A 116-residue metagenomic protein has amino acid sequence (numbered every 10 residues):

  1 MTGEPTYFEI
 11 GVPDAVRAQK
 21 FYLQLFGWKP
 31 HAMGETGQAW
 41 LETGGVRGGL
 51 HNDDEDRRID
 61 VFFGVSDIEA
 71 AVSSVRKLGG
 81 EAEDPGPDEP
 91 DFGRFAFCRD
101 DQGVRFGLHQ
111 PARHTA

Functional and structural regions predicted by a protein language model:
M1-Q19, I59-F63, A112-A116: N-terminal beta-strand motif that seeds the catalytic metal site of vicinal oxygen chelate
T2, F26, G48, F63 (+3 more regions): Short glycine-rich loop/turn motifs that provide flexible caps or phosphate-binding loops at active sites
T6, I10, V72-S73, L78-A116: Vicinal oxygen chelate
G11-V12, L25, P30, R99-D101: Prokaryotic Sec-type signal peptides and long signal-anchor helices with extended Leu/Ile/Val-rich h-regions
A15-R17, E42-G45, G49-G64, S73-R76 (+3 more regions): Conserved, structured core segments of small domains
Y22: Catalytic core of tubulin tyrosine ligase-like
F26-I59, R105-Q110: Conserved short beta-strand elements that form part of the metal-binding/catalytic scaffold of enzyme active sites
I68-E69: Short proline/glycine-enriched turn/loop motifs at strand-loop junctions of beta-rich domains
